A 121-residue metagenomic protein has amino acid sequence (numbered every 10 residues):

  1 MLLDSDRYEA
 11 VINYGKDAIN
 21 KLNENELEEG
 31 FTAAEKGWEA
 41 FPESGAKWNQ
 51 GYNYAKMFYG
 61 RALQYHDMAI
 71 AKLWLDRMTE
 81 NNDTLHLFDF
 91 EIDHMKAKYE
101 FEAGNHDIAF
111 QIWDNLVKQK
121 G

Functional and structural regions predicted by a protein language model:
D4-I12, W48-N53, F90: Start-of-helix signal in alpha-solenoid helical-repeat scaffolds, especially tetratricopeptide repeats
A10, D17, Y54-R61, K96: Structural register within alpha-helical repeat arrays
I12-T32: Alpha-helical segment of the N-proximal tetratricopeptide repeat
N23, P42-L87: Alpha-helical adaptor scaffolds
E35, L73, F101-G121: TPR/TPR-like (Sel1-like) alpha-helical repeat modules
L85-Q111: Extended alpha-helical scaffolding segments
